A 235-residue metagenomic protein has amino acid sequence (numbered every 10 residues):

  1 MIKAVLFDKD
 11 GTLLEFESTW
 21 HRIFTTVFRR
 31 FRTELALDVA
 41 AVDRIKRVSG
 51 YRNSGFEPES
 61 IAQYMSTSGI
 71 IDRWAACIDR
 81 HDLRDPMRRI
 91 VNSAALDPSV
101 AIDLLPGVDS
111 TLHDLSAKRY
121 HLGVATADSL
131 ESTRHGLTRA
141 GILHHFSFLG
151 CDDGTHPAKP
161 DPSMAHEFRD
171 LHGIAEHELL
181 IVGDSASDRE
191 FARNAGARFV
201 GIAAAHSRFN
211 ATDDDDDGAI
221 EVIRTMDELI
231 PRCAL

Functional and structural regions predicted by a protein language model:
M1-V5, S18, T33-E34, H113-K118 (+2 more regions): Asp-based, Mg2+/Mn2+-dependent phosphohydrolase catalytic module
I2-D109, H113-K118: N-terminal helical cap/lid subdomain that shapes the substrate entry/recognition surface in HAD-like hydrolases
T12, T126-D128: Conserved phosphate-coupling serine/threonine residues in phosphotransfer and NTP-handling enzymes
A62, D103-L104, A125, H156-P157 (+1 more regions): Residues that cap or flank secondary-structure elements
